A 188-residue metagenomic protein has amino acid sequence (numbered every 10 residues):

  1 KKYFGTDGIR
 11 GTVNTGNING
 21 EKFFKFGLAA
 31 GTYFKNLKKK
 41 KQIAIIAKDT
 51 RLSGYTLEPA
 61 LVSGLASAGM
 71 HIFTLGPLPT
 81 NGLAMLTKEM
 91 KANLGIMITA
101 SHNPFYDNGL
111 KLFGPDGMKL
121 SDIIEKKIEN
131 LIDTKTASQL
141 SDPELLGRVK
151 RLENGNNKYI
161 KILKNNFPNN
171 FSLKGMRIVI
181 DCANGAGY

Functional and structural regions predicted by a protein language model:
K1-S63, S67-A68, R148-R177: An N-terminal, well-structured beta->alpha segment
G8-I9, N103, C182: Conformational gate/switch positions in structured elements
T12, N108-Y188: Gly/Ser/Thr-enriched, mixed-charge loops and adjacent short helices that form phosphate/oxyanion-binding elements
G20, G54-Y55, N81, D122 (+1 more regions): Loop/helix-junction capping segments adjacent to catalytic residues or to phosphate/diphosphate-binding pockets
G31-Y33, H71-L75, S101, D122-K127 (+1 more regions): Short, surface-exposed, polar/charged, turn-prone segments marking secondary-structure boundaries
F34, T87, I132-D133: Hydrophobic residues in alpha-helical segments
K38-D116: Ferredoxin-reductase
